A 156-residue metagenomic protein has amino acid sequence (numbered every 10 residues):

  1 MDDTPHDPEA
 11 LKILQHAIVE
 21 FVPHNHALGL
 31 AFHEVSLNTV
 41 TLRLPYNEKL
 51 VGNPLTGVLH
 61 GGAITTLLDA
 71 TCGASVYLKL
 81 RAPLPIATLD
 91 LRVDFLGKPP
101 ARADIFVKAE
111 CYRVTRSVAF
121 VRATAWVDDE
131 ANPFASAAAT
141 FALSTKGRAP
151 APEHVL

Functional and structural regions predicted by a protein language model:
M1-E9, P99-R102, F106, E110-L156: HotDog/MaoC-like acyl-thioester-processing domains
K12-V22, A74-P83: Short, solvent-exposed helix-to-loop capping segments enriched in aromatics
Q15-G29, H33-L37: N-terminal structural module
H26-L28, N38-V40, P85-L91, A103-I105 (+2 more regions): A generic structural signal for short beta-strands and their flanking turns/coil linkers
G29-V58: Catalytic strand-loop segment that frames the active site of acyl-thioester-processing enzymes
L44-Y46, F95, L143: Hydrophobic residues in beta-strands and at strand termini
L55-D69, G73: Compact, glycine-rich, soluble single-domain proteins
L59, G73-F106, C111: Hydrophobic beta-strand-centered segment that forms part of the acyl-chain substrate-binding groove
